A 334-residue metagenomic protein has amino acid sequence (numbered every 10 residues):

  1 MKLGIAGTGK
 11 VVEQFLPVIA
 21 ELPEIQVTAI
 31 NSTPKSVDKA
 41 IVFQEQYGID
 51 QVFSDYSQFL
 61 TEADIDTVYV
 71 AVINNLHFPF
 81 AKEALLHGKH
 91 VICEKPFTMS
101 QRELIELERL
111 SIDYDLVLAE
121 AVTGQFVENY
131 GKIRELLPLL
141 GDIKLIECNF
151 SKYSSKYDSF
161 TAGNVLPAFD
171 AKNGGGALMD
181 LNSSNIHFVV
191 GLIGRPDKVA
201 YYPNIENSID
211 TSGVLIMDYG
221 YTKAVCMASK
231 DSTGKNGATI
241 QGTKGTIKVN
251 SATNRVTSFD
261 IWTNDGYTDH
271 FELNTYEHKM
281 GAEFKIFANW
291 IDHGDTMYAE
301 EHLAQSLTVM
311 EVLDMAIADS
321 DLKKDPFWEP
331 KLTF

Functional and structural regions predicted by a protein language model:
M1-Y47: N-terminal Rossmann-like dinucleotide-binding module
S36, I49-E108: Beta-loop-alpha module in the N-terminal Rossmann-like domain of NAD(P)-dependent dehydrogenases, especially those
T67-Y69, I286-F334: C-terminal helix-rich "cap/oligomerization" subdomain common to oxidoreductases
C93, L118-E120, V249: Hydrophobic residues in well-ordered beta-strands that form the structural core
E106-G124, D142-L145: Rossmann-fold dehydrogenase core element
G124-R195: Predominantly a Rossmann-like dinucleotide-binding segment in NAD(P)-dependent oxidoreductases
I186-S258, K285-H293, E329-F334: Contiguous beta-strand/loop segments that form the cofactor/metal-binding neighborhood of enzyme cores
E272-K285, E301: Active-site loop of classical SDR/Rossmann-like NAD(P)-dependent oxidoreductases, centered on the catalytic Tyr-X3-Lys
